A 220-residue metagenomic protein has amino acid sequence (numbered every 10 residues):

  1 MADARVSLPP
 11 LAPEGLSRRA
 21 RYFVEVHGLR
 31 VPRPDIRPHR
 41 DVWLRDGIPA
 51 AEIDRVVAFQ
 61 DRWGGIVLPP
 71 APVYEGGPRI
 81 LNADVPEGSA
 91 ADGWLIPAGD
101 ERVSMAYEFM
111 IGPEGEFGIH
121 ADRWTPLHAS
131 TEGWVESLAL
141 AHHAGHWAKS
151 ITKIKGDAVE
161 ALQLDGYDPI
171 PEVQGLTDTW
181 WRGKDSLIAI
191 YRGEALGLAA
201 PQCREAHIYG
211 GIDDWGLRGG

Functional and structural regions predicted by a protein language model:
M1-P126, L138-L187, Y191-A195, Q202 (+1 more regions): A surface-exposed partner-binding patch
H128-E132: A recognition module on extended beta-rich or small alphabeta surfaces enriched in W/G with H and D/E
V135: Active-site-proximal loop/hinge segments within enzyme catalytic domains
